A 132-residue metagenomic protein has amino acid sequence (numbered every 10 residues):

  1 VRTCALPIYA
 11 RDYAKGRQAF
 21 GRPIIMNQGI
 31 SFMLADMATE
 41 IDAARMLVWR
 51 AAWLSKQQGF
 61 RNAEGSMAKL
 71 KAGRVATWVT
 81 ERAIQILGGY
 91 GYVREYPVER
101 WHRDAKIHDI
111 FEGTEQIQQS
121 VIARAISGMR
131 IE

Functional and structural regions predicted by a protein language model:
T3-E132: Alpha-helical interface subdomain recognition
